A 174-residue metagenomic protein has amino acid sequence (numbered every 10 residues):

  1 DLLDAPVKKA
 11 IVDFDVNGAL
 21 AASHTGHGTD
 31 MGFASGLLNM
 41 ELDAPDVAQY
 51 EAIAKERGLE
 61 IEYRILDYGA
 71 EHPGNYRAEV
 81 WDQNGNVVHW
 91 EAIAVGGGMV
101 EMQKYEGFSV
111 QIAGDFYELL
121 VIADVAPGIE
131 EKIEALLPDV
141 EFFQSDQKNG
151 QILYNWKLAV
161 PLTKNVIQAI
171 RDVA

Functional and structural regions predicted by a protein language model:
D1-A5: Alpha-helical support elements that line or immediately flank enzyme active sites and cofactor-binding pockets
V7-I11, A44-A48, E62, D139-K148: Flexible, glycine/charged-enriched surface loops at secondary-structure junctions
I11, V16-E60: A structural-propensity feature for long, helix-poor, extended segments
K55, L59-I93: C-terminal edge-of-domain segments
I93-I112: Surface-exposed beta-loop interaction hotspot
A94-M99, V121-F142, V166-I167: Short amphipathic alpha-helix segments
F108-V125, I152-Y154: Short glycine-/aliphatic-rich beta-strand segments at the starts of folded cytosolic domains
N149-V160: A generic structural motif
